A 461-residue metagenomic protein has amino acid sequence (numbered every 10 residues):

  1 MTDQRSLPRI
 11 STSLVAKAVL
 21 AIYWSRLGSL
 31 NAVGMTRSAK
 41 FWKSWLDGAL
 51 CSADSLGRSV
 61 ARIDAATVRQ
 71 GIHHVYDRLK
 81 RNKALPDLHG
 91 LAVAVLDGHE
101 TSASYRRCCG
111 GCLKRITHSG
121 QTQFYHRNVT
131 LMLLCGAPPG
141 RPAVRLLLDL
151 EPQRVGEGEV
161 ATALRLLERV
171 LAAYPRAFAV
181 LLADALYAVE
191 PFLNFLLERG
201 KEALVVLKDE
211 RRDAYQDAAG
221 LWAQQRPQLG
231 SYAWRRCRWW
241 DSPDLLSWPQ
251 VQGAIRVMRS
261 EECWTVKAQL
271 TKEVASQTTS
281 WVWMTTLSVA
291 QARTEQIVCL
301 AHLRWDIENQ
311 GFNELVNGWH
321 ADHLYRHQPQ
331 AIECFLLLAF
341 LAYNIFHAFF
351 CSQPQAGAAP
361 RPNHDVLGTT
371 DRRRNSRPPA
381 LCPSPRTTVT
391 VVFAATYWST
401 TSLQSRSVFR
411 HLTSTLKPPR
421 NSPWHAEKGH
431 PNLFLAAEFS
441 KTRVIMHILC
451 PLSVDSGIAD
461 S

Functional and structural regions predicted by a protein language model:
M1, G230-R238, P243-Q250, V316-L435 (+1 more regions): A short, flexible helix-boundary coil/loop motif
M1-K17: Basic, short loop/linker segments at the boundary and entry of helix-turn-helix/winged-helix-like folds
A18-V19, V33, S52, L56 (+8 more regions): Short, conserved catalytic/metal-binding motifs centered on acidic residues
L30-W45: DNA-recognition alpha helix
G57-P139, D149, F409-P419: Active-site-proximal, Lys/Arg-enriched surface segment that forms a nucleic-acid-binding/basic interface patch
L150-A172: Active-site beta-loop-alpha junctions of metal-dependent nucleic acid enzymes, especially the RNase H-like/DDE
E202-R304: An anionic, glycine-rich sequence signature occurring as long contiguous blocks
Q291-Y325: Short amphipathic alpha-helical "interface-anchor" segments enriched in bulky aromatics
